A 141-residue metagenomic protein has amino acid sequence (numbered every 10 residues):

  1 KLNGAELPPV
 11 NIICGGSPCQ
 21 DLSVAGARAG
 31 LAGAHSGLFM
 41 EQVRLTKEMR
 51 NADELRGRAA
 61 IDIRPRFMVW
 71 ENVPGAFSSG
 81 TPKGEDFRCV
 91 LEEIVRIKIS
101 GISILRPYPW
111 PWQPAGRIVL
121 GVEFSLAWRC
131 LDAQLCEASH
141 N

Functional and structural regions predicted by a protein language model:
L2-V10, C19-N141: Class I S-adenosyl-L-methionine
C14-G15: Non-cysteine beta-strand/loop elements that form the S-adenosyl-L-methionine
